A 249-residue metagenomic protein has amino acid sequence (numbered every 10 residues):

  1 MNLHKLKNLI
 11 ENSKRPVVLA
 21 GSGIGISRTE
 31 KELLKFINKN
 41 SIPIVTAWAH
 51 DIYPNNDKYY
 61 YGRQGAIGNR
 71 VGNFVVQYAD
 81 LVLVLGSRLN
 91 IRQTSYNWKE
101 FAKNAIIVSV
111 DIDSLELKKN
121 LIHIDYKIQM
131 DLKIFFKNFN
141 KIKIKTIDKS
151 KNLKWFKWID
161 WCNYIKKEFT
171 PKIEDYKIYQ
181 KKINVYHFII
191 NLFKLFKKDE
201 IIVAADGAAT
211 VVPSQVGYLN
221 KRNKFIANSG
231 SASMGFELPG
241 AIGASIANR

Functional and structural regions predicted by a protein language model:
M1-L9: Conformationally flexible catalytic loops at phosphate/diphosphate-handling active centers
K14-S27, I37: Glycine-rich phosphate/diphosphate-binding loops and the adjacent beta-loop-alpha structural elements that coordinate
S22-G25, A49-H50, S87-N90, G207-A209: Short glycine-rich anion-binding loops that position phosphate/pyrophosphate groups of nucleotides and phosphorylated
R28-A49, E200: Redox- and metal-dependent alpha/beta enzyme cores, enriched for Fe-S-associated oxidoreductases and cofactor-handling
A49-W161: Glycine-rich, acidic loop regions that bind phosphate or pyrophosphate groups
N163-N248: Active-site diphosphate/adenylate-binding microenvironment
